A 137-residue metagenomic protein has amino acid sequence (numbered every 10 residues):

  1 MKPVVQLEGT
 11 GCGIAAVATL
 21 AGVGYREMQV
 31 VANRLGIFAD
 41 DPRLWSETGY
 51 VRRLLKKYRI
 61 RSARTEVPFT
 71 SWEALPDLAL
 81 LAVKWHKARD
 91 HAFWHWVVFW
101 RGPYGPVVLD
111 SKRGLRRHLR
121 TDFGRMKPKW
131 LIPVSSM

Functional and structural regions predicted by a protein language model:
M1, S135-M137: Short intrinsically disordered terminal tails
M1-P42, G49-I60: Active-site nucleophile-adjacent alpha helix/oxyanion-hole segment immediately C-terminal to the catalytic cysteine
R34-K127, V134: Conserved active-site-adjacent core of cysteine acyl-enzyme catalytic domains
